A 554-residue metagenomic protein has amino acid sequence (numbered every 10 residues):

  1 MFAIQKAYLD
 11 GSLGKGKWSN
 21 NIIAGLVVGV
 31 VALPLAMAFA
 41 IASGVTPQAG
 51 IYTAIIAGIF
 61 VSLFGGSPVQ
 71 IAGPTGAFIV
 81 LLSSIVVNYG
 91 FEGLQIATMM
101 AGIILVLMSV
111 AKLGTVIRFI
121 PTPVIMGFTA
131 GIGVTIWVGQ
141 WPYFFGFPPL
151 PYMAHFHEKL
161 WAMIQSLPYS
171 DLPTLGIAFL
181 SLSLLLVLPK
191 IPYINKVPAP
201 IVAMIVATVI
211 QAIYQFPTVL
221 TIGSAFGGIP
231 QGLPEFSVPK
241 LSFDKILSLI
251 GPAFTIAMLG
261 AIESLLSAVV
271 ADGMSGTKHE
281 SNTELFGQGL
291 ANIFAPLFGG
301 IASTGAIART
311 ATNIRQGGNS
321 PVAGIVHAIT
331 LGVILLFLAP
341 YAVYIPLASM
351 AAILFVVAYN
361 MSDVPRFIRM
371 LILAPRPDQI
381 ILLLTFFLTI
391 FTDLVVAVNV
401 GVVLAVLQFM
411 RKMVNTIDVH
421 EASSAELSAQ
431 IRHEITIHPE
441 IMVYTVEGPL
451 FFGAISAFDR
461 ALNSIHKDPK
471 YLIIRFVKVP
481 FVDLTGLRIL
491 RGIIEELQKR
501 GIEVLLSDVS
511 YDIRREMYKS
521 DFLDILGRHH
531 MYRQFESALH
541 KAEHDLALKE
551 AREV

Functional and structural regions predicted by a protein language model:
M1-S423: Transmembrane helical cores of multi-pass ion-transport proteins
A24, L182, L186, S456 (+3 more regions): Short, contiguous clusters of charged residues that form electrostatic/catalytic patches at enzyme active sites, used
A72, G127, R475, L506-S507 (+1 more regions): Active-site-adjacent beta-strand anchor residues
Q231, G448, Q534: Active-site donor-binding loop signature of nucleotide-sugar glycosyltransferases
I329, I513-R514, R533: Short secondary-structure capping/turn micro-motifs that flank functional sites
N360-I525, E543, K549-V554: The feature marks cytosolic C-terminal regulatory regions of anion transporters and related permeases
I525-K541: Short acidic-hydrophobic, aromatic-tinged amphipathic segments that line or gate anion-handling sites
